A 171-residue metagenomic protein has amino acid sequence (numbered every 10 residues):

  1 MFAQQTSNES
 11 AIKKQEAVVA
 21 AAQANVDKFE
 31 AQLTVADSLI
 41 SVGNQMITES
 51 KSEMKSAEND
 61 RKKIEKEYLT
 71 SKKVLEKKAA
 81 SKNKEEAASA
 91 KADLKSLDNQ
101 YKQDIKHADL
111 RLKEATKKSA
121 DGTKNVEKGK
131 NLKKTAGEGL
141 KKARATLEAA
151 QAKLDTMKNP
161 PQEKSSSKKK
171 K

Functional and structural regions predicted by a protein language model:
Q4-K171: Extended amphipathic alpha-helical heptad-repeat regions
